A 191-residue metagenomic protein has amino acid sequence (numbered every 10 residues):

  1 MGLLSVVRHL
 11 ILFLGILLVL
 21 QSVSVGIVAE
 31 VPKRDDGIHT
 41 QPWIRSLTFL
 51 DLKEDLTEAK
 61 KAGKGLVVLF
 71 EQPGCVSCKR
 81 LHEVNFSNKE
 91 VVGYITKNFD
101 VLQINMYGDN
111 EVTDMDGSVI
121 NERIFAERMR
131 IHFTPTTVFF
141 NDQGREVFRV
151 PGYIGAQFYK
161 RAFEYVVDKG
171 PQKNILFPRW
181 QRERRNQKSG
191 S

Functional and structural regions predicted by a protein language model:
M1-L12: Bacterial N-terminal signal peptides that target proteins for export
L10-S22: Bacterial N-terminal signal peptides
A29-L56: N-terminal "domain-start" segment that seeds a small globular fold
S46, N88-I120: Thiol-based oxidoreductase modules, predominantly thioredoxin-like and allied folds used for disulfide exchange
L47-L66, I95: A short beta-strand-turn-helix
K61-V76, V101: Short active-site neighborhood of thiol/selenol oxidoreductases, capturing the structured segment around
Q72-F86: Conserved redox-active cysteine motifs that mediate thiol-disulfide chemistry, especially di-cysteine Cys-X(1-2)-Cys
E127-Q172: Non-catalytic, surface beta->alpha helical segment in thiol-disulfide oxidoreductase systems
